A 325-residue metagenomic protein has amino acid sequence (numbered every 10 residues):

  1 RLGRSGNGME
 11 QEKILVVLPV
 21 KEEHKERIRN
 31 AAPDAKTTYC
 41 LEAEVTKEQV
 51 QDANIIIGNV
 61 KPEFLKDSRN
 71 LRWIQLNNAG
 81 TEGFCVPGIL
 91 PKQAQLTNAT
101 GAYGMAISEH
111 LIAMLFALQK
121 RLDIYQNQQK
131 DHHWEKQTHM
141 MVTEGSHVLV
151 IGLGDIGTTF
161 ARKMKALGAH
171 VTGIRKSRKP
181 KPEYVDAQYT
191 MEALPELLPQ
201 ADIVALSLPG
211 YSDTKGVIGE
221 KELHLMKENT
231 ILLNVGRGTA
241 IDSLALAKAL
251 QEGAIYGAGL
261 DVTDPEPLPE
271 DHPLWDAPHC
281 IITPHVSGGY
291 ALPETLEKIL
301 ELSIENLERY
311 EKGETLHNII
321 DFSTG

Functional and structural regions predicted by a protein language model:
R1-I55: N-terminal glycine-/charge-rich "phosphate-binding" loop or analogous flexible N-terminal tail
E26-A31, T46-V50, F64-R69, F84-P91 (+2 more regions): Short loop/helix-cap segments at secondary-structure boundaries that form the rim of catalytic
T38, Q51-Q129: Phosphate/diphosphate ligand-binding glycine-rich loop within oxidoreductases
C40-Q49, P62-L65, Y184-Q200: Short acidic low-complexity segments
V60, N78, L206-L208, V235-G236 (+1 more regions): Glycine-rich, N-terminal phosphate-binding loop of Rossmann-like dinucleotide-binding domains
Y125-T159: Glycine-rich NAD(P)-binding loop of Rossmann-like domains
R178-P273: Rossmann-like adenosine-cofactor binding region
N229-G325: Rossmann-like dinucleotide-binding domain for NAD(H)/NADP(H)
